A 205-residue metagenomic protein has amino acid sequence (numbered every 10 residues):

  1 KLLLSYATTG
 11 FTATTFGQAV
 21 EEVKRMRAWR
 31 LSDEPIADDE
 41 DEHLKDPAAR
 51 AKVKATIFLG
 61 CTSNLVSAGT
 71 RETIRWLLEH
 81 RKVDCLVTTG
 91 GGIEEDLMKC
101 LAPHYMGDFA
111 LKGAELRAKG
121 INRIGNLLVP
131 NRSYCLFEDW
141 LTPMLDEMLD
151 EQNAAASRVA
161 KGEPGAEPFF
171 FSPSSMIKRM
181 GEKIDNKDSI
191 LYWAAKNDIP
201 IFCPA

Functional and structural regions predicted by a protein language model:
K1-A205: Conserved catalytic alpha/beta core of Sir2/sirtuin-type deacylases, generalized to analogous enzyme cores that bind
